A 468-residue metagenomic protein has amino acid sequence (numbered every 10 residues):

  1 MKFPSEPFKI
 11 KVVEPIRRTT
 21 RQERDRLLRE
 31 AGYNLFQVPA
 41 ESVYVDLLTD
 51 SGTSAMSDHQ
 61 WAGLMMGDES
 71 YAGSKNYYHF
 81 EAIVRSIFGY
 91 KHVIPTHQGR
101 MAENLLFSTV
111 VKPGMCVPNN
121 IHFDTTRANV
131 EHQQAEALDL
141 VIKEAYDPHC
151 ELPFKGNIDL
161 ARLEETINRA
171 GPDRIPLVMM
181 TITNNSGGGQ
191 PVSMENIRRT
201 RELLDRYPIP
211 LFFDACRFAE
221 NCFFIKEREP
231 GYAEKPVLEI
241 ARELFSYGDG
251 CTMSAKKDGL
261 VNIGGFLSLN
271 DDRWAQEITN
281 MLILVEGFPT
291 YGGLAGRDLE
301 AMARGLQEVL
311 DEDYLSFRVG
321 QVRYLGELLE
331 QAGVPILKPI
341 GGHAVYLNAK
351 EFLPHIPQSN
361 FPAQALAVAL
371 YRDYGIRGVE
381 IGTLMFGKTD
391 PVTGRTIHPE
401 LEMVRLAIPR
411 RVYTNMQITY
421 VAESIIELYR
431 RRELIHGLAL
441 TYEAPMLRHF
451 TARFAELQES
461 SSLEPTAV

Functional and structural regions predicted by a protein language model:
K2-Y33, Q37-P39, V43-A55, Q60 (+3 more regions): Conserved PLP-enzyme active-site core in the AAT-like
G67, T252, R405-P409: Short glycine-rich or small-residue beta-strand-to-loop segments that form or flank ligand, phosphate, metal/Fe-S
I263, H343, E402-L406: Short amphipathic alpha-helical segments
L269, L347-K350, I408-R410: Short beta-strand-to-loop capping motifs
A275-Q276, P354-P362, R411-Y420: Short, conserved charged micro-motifs
V285-G287, Y374-I376, I425-E433: A common structural junction motif
T290-V368, R372-E400, H436-M446, A467: Conserved small-domain helix->loop->beta segment predominantly found in fold-type I
M385-V468: PLP-dependent enzyme catalytic core of the Aspartate aminotransferase-like
